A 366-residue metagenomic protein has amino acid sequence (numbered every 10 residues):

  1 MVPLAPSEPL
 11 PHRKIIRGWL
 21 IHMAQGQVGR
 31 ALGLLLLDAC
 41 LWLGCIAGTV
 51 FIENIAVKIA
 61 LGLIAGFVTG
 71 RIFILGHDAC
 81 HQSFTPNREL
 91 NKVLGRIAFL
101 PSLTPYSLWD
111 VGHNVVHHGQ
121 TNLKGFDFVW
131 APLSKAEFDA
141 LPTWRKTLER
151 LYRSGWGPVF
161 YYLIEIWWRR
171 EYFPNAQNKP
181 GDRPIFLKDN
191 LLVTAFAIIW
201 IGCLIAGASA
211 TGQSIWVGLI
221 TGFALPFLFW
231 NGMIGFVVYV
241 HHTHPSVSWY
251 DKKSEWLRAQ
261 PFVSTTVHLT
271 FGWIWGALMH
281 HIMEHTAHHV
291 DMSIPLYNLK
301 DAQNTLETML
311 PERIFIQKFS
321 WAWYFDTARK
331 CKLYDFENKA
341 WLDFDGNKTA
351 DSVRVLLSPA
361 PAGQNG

Functional and structural regions predicted by a protein language model:
M1-A24: Short, Lys/Arg-rich, polar N-terminal cytosolic tail immediately upstream of the first transmembrane signal-anchor
R17-G26, N175-R183: Short juxtamembrane and helix-loop transition motifs at transmembrane-helix boundaries in membrane proteins
Q25-I72, P101-T104, E149-E165, D182-V237: Alpha-helical bilayer-embedded segments of polytopic membrane proteins, i.e., transmembrane/intramembrane helices
T69-G76, C80-N190, S246-K332, N338: Membrane-embedded catalytic scaffold of the fatty acid hydroxylase/desaturase
L225-V267, P359-G363: Extended hydrophobic/aromatic segments used for targeting, binding, or gating
C331-G366: C-terminal regulatory/interaction regions
